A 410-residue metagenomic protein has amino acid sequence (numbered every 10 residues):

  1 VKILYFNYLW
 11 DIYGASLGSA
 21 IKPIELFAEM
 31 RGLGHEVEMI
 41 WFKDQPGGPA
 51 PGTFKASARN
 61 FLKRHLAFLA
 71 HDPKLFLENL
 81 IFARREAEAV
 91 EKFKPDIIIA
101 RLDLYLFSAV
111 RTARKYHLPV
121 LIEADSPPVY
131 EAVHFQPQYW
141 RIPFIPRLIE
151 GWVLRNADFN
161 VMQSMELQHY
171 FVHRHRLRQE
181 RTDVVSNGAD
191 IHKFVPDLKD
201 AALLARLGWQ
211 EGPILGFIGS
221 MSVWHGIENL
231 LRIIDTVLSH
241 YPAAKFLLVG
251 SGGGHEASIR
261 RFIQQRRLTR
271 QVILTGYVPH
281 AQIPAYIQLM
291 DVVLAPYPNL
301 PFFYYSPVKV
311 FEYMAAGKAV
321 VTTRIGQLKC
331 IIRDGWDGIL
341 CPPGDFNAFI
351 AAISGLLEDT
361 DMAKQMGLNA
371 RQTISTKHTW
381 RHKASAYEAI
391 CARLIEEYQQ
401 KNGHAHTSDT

Functional and structural regions predicted by a protein language model:
V1-G47, R232, V237, Q399-D409: N-terminal subdomain of nucleotide-sugar transferases
L4, W209-I234, L247: Conserved donor-binding/catalytic core segment of Leloir-type glycosyltransferases
G14, H225, P279-Y286, V293-E312 (+1 more regions): Nucleotide-sugar-dependent
R84-E91, F107, R111-K115, P128-V129 (+1 more regions): Membrane-proximal helix-turn-helix segments that form the acceptor-binding/catalytic region of lipid-linked
E166, G188: Carbohydrate-associated surface elements
G212, A243, A348, G355 (+2 more regions): A short, well-ordered alpha-helix in the C-terminal region of glycosyltransferases
A257-P284: Nucleotide-activated donor-binding/catalytic signature segment of Leloir-type glycosyltransferases, i.e., the conserved
D334-G335, I339-F346, G355-D361: Conserved acidic donor-binding segment of nucleotide-sugar-dependent glycosyltransferases
